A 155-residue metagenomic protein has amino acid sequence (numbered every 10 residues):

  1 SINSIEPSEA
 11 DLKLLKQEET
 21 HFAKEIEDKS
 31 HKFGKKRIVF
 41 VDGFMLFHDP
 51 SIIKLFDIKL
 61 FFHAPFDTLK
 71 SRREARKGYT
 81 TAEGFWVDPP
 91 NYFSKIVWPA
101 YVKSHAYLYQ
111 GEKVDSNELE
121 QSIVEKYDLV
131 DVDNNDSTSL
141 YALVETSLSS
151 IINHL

Functional and structural regions predicted by a protein language model:
S1-R37: ATP-dependent small-molecule kinase phosphotransfer cores that center on conserved nucleotide phosphate-binding segments
K32-F33, I52-K54, S122: Intrinsically disordered, low-complexity regulatory regions enriched in Ser/Pro/Gly/Thr and acidic residues
I38-G43: Structural recognition of the conserved hydrophobic beta-strand(s) that form the central parallel beta-sheet of P-loop
F44-H48: Canonical AAA+ ATPase core
S51-I53, I58-L108: A glycine- and Lys/Arg-enriched "phosphate-lid" helix/loop adjacent to the NTP-binding pocket of small-molecule kinases
A75-G78, K95-L155: NTP-dependent small-molecule kinase module
